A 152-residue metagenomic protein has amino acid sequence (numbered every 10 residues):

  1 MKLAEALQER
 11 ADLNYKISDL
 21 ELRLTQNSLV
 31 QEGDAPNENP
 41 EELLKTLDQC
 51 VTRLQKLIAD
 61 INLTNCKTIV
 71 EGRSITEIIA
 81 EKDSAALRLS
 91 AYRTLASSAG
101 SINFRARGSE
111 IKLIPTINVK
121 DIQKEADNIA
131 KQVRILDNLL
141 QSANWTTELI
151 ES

Functional and structural regions predicted by a protein language model:
M1-S152: Structural preference for solvent-exposed beta-strand-turn elements and adjacent flexible terminal/loop segments within
